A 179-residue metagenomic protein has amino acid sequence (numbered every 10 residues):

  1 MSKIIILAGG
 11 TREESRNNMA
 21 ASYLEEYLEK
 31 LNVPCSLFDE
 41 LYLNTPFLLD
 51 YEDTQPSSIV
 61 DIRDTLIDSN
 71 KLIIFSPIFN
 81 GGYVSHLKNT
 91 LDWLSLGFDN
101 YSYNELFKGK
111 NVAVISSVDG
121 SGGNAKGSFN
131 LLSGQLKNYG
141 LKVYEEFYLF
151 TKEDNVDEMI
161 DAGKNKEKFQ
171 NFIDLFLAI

Functional and structural regions predicted by a protein language model:
M1-D99, V143, E158-I179: N-terminal beta1-alpha1-beta2 submodule of the flavodoxin-like/Rossmannoid cofactor-binding fold
S2-I5, N111, F150-D157: A short small-residue
A8-G10, S116-V118, E153: Short, histidine-centered active-site or binding-site loop motifs used for metal coordination, general acid-base
A21, P34, E52, N89-T90 (+4 more regions): Flexible domain-boundary/linker segments
S36-P46, Y103-F107, L136-V156: Mobile beta-alpha loop/short-helix "lid" or hinge segments that flank ligand
I74, Y101-Y103, G122: Short helix-to-loop capping/linker segments positioned immediately adjacent to catalytic or ligand/cofactor-binding
L106-Y148: Short, glycine-/small-residue-rich phosphate/pyrophosphate-handling segment
